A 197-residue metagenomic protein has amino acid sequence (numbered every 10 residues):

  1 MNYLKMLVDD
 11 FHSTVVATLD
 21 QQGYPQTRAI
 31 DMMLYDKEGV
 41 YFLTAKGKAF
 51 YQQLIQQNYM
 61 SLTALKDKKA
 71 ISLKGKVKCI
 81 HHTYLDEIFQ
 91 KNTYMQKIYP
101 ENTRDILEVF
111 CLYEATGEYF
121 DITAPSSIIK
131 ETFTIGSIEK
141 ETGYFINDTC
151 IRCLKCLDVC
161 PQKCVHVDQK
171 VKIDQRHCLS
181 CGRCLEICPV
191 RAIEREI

Functional and structural regions predicted by a protein language model:
M6-P25, M60-A64: A short, Trp-centered hydrophobic/proline-enriched beta-strand micro-motif
L19-D20, N147, Q175: Short, acidic, Ser/Thr-enriched surface-loop or helix-capping motifs
I30-L34: A short, well-structured catalytic beta-strand-centered motif of the EAL phosphodiesterase domain for c-di-GMP
K37-Y41: Short active-site oxyanion
A49-F110, E114-T116, I122: Short, structured beta-strand-loop surface elements
L107-E114, E118-V159, K163: Ferredoxin-type iron-sulfur electron-transfer modules and their immediate structural context
K155-K172, R183-I197: Iron-sulfur cluster-binding cysteine motifs and their immediate structural context in ferredoxin-like electron-transfer
